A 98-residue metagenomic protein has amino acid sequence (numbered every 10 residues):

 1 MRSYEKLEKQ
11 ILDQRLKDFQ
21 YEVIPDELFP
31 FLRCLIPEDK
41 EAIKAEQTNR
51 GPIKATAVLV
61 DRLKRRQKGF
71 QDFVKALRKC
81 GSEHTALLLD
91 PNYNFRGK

Functional and structural regions predicted by a protein language model:
M1-K98: Death-fold homotypic interaction modules
